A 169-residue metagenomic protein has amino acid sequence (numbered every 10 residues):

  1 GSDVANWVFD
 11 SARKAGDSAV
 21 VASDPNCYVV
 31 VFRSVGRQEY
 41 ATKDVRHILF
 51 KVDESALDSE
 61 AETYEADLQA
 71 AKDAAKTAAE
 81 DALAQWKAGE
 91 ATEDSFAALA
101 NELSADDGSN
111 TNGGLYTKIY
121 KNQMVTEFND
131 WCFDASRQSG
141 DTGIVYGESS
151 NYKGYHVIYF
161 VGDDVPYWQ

Functional and structural regions predicted by a protein language model:
G1-A5, D81-F128, Y167-W168: Peptidyl-prolyl cis-trans isomerase
G1-E54, E102-A105, Q123-W168: Proteostasis/folding factors centered on peptidyl-prolyl cis-trans isomerases
A41-D44, A75-A79: N-terminal alpha-helical segment
S55-D73, A79-E90, G114-I119: Second-shell loop/turn segments in exported
